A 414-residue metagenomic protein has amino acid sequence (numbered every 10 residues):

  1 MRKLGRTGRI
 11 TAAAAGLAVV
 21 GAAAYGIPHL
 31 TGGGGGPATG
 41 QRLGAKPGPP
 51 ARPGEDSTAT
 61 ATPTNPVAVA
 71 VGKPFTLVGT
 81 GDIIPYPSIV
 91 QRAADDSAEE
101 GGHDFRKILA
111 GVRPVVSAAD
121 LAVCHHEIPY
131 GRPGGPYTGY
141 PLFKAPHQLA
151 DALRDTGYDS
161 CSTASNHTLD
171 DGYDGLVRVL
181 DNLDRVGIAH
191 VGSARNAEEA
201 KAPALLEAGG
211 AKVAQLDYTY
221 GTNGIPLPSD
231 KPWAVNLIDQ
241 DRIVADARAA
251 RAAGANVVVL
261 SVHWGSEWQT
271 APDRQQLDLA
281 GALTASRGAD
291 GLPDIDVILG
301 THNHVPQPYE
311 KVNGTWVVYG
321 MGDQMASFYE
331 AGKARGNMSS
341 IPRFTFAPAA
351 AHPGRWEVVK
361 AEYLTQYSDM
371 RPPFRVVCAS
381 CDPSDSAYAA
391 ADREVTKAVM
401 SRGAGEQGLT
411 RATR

Functional and structural regions predicted by a protein language model:
R2-K3, G8-R414: Acidic, metal/ion-coordinating pockets
